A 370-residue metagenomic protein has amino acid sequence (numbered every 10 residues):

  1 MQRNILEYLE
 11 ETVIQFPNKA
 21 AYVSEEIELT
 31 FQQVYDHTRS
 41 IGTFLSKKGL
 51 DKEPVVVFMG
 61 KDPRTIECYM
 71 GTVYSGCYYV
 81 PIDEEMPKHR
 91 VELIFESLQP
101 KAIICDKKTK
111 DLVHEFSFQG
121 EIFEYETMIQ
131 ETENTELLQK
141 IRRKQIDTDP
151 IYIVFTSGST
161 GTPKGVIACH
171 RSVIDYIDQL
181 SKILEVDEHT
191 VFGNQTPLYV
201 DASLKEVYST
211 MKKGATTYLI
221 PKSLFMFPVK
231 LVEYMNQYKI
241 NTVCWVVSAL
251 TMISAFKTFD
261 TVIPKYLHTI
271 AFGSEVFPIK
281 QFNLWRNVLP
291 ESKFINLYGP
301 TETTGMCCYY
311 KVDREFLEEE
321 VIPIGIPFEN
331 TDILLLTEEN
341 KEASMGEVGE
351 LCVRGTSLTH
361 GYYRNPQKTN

Functional and structural regions predicted by a protein language model:
M1-S172, L184-E185: Carrier-protein-dependent adenylate-forming modules in NRPS/ANL systems
N4-L6, K88, I103-F116, E121-R143 (+3 more regions): AMP-dependent adenylate-forming
T12, V55-V57, K61, C68 (+17 more regions): Generic structural signal for small/hydrophobic residues in well-ordered secondary structure, especially within
I27, M59-P63, C77-F95, K107-T109 (+3 more regions): ATP-dependent adenylate-forming carboxylate-activation enzymes
M59-M70, E85-H89, Q195-K213, F225-V229 (+1 more regions): Conserved coil-to-alpha-helix start sites within the AMP-binding
E84, F155, I183, T196-P197 (+6 more regions): Conserved donor-binding loops in enzymes that form glycosidic bonds
K164-G193, V200-N241: Conserved AMP-binding/adenylation subdomain of ANL enzymes
K212-A215, I240-C244, S254-P323, D332: Gly/Ser/Thr-rich phosphate-binding loop
